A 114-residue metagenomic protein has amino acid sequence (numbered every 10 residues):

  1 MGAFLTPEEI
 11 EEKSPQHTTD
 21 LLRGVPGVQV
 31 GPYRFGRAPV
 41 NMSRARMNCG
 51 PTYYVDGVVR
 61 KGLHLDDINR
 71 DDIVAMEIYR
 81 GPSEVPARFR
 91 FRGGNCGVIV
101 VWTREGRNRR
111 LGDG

Functional and structural regions predicted by a protein language model:
M1-K13, G93, V98-I99: N-terminal periplasmic "start-of-domain" segments of outer-membrane beta-barrel proteins
A3-E8, H17, K61-H64, N69: Short, solvent-exposed coil/turn linker segments
E8-E12, E77, E84, E105: Glutamate identity and glutamate-enriched acidic tracts
K13-S14, R44: Residue-level recognition of alpha-helix initiation/capping sites
S14-L21, D72: Stable alpha-helical elements in mature extracytoplasmic
H17, P32, E77-G81: Residues that line or immediately flank small-molecule/substrate-binding pockets and catalytic motifs
T19-V58, P86-G106: Extracytoplasmic beta-strand/coil segments of soluble accessory domains associated with Gram-negative outer-membrane
P39-P82, R110-G114: Periplasmic plug
